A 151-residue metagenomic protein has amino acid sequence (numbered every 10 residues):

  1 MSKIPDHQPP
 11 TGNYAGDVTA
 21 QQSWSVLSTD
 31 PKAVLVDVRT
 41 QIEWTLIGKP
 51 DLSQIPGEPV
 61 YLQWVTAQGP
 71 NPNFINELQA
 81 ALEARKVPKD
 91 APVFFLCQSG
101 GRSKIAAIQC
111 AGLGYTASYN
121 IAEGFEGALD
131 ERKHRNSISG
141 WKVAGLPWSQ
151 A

Functional and structural regions predicted by a protein language model:
M1-V34, Q41-P92, S103-A151: Rhodanese-like catalytic fold shared by cysteine-dependent sulfurtransferases and DSP/PTP-type phosphatases
L96: Short, surface-exposed ligand- or partner-binding patches at beta-edge/loop junctions that are enriched in aromatics
G100: Conserved G/P- and acidic residue-centered "switch" motifs that form tight phosphate/ATP-binding loops in soluble
